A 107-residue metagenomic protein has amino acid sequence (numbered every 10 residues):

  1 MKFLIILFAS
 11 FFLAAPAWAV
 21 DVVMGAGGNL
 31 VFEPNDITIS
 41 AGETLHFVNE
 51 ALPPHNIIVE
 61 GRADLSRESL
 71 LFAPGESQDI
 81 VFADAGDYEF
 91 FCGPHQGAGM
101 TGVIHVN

Functional and structural regions predicted by a protein language model:
M1-K2: N-terminal hydrophobic targeting signals that begin at the initiator methionine
I5-A14: Bacterial N-terminal signal peptides
A17-N107: Extracytoplasmic copper-binding redox domains, predominantly the cupredoxin/blue-copper superfamily
